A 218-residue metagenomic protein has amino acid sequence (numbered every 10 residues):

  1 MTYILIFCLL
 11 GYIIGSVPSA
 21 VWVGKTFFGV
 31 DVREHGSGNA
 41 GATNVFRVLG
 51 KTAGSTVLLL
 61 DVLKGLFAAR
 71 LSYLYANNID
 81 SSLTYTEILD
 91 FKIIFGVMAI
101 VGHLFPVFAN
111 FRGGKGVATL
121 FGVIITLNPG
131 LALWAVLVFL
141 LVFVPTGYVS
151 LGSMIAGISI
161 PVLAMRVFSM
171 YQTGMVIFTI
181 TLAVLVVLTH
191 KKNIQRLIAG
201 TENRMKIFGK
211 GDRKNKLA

Functional and structural regions predicted by a protein language model:
M1-I6, R70-I94, I125-A132, M165-F178: Helix-coil boundary and interhelical linker segments in multi-pass alpha-helical membrane proteins
T2-F27: N-terminal signal-anchor transmembrane alpha helix
V21-A53, G113, Q195-A218: Cytosolic, membrane-interface loops and tails of multi-pass inner-membrane proteins
V30-A42, F108-F121, Y148-A156: Short, non-helical or kinked segments that cap or interrupt transmembrane helices
F46-K51, S72-A76, M98, G116-T146 (+1 more regions): Interfacial segments of multi-pass membrane proteins
R47-Y73: Multi-pass membrane catalytic core of lipid/isoprenoid biosynthesis enzymes
L133, V149-A156, Y171-L182: Loop-to-transmembrane alpha-helix initiation sites
